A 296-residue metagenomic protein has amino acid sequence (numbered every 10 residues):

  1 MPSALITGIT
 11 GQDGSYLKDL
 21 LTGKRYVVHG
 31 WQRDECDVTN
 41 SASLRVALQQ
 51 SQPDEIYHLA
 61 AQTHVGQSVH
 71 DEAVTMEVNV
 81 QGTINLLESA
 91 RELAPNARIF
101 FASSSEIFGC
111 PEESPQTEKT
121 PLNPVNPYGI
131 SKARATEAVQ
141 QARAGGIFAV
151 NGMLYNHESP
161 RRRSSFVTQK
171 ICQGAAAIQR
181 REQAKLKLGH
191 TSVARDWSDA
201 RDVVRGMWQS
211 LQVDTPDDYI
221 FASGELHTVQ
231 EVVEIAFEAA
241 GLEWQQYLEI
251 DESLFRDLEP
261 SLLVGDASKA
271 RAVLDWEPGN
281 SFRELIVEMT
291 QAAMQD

Functional and structural regions predicted by a protein language model:
P2-S3, S281-D296: Amphipathic terminal alpha-helices
A4-G23: N-terminal Rossmann NAD(P)H-binding glycine-rich loop of SDR-like oxidoreductase domains
T22, V28-L44: Adenosine-cofactor binding site in Rossmann-like domains, unifying the SAM/SAH pocket of S-adenosylmethionine-dependent
A42-V78: NAD(P)H-binding glycine-rich loop region in Rossmannoid oxidoreductase-like domains and their noncatalytic homologs
H70-E88, E92, A97-R98, E106-M153 (+1 more regions): Catalytic helix-loop patch of NAD(P)-dependent Rossmann-fold dehydrogenases
E112-P115, V125, E137-L211, E225-L226 (+1 more regions): NAD(P)-dependent short-chain dehydrogenase/reductase
K170-I171, Q212-D257, A267: Mid/C-terminal beta-alpha module of Rossmann-like enzyme folds, strongest in SDR-family dehydrogenases/epimerases
A200, E252-E277: Conserved C-terminal active-site "lid" loop/helix of NAD(P)H-dependent oxidoreductases that clamps the redox cofactor
